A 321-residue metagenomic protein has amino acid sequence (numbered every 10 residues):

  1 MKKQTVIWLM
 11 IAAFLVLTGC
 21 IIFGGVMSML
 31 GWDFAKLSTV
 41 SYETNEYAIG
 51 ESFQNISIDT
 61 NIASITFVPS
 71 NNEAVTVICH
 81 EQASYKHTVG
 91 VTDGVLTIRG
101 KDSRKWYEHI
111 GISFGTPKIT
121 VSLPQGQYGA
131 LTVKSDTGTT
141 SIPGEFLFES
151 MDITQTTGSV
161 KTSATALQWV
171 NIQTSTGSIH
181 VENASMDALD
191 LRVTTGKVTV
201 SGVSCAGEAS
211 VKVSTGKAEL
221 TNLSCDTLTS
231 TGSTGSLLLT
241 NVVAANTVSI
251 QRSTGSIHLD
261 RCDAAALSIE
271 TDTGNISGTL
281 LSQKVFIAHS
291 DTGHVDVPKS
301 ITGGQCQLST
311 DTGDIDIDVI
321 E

Functional and structural regions predicted by a protein language model:
M1-T60, S64-Q155, K161-T174, H180-V193 (+9 more regions): Acidic (Asp/Glu) and glycine-rich low-complexity loops/linkers that are typically intrinsically disordered
S236-A244, S256, D260-R261: C-terminal amphipathic alpha-helical segment
S253: Catalytic cores of transferase enzymes with a strong primary signal for eukaryotic protein kinases
